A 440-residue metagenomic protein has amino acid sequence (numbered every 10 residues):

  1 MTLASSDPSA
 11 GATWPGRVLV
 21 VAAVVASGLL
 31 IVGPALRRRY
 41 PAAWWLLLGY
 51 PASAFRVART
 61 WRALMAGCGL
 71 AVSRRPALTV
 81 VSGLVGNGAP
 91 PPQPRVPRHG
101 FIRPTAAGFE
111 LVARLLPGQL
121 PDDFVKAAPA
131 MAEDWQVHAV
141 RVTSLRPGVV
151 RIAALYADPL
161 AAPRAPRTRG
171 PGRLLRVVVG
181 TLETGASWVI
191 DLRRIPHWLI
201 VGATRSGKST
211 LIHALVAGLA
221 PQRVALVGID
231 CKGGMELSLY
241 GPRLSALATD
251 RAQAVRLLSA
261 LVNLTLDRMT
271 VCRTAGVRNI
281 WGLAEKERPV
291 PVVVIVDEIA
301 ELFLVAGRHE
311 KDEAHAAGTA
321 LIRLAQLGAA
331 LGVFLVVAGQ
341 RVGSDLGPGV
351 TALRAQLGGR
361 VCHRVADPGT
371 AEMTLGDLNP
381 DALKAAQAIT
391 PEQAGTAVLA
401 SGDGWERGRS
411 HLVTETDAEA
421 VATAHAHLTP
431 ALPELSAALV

Functional and structural regions predicted by a protein language model:
M1-A12, L70, V80, L84-P90 (+1 more regions): Actinobacteria-biased recognition of intrinsically disordered, low-complexity terminal regions
M1-G49, R167-A275, P289-E372, P380-L383: P-loop NTPase catalytic phosphate-binding loop
W45-P171, L175-V178, G185-A186, S344: N-terminal "pre-motor" subdomain/linker immediately upstream of P-loop NTPase catalytic cores
Q119-P121, L160-A162, W198, L302 (+1 more regions): Residue-level signal for secondary-structure boundary sites
P129-A130, R141-S144, V150, Y156-R169 (+1 more regions): Conserved ATP-driven motor cores of ASCE-family P-loop NTPases powering translocation/secretion/packaging/pilus
S144-P147, W198, T204, T210-V216 (+1 more regions): A short, charged
R146-A154, G276-P289, Q340-V342: Glycine/charge-rich, flexible interdomain linkers and switch-proximal surface loops that mediate coupling
